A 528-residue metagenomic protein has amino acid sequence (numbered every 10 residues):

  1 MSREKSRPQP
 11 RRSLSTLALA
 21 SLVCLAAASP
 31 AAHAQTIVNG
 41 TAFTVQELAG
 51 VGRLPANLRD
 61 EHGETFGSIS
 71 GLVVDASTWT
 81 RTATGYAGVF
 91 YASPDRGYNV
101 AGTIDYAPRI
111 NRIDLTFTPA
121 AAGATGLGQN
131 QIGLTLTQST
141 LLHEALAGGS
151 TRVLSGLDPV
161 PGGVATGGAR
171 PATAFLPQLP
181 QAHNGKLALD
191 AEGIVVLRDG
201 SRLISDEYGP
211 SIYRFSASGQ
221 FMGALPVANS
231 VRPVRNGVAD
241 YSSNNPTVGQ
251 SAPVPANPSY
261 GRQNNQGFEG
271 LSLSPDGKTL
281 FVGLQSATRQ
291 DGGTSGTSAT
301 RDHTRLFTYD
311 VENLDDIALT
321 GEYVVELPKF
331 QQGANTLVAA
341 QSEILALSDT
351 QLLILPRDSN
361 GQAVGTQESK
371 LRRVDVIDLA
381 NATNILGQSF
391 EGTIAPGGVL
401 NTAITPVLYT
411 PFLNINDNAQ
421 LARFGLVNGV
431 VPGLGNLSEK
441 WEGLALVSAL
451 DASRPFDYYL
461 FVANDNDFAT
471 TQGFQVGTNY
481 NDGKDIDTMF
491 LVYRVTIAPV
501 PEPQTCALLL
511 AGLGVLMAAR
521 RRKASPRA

Functional and structural regions predicted by a protein language model:
S2-H33: Gram-negative bacterial Sec-dependent N-terminal signal peptides
S2-R3, R11-R12, P501-E502, R520-R522: Positively charged n-region of N-terminal signal peptides that target proteins for export
S13-C24, R53, D114, G133 (+3 more regions): Acidic/proline-rich low-complexity IDRs
H33-P499: Sequence/structural signature of beta-propeller domains
P501-R520: A short, hydrophobic C-terminal helix/tail in secreted or cell-surface proteins
K523-A528: Short, charged juxtamembrane terminal tails flanking transmembrane helices
